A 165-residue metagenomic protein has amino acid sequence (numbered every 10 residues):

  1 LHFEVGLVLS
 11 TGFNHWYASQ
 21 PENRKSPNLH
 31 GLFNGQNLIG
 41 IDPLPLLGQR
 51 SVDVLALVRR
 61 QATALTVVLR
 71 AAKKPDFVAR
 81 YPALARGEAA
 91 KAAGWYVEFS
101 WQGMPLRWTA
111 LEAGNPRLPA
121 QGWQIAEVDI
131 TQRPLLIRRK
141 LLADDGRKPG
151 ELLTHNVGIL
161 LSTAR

Functional and structural regions predicted by a protein language model:
E4-L141, G146-T154: Acidic, glycine-rich catalytic/binding loops that coordinate metals and/or anionic ligands
P149-R165: Short, low-complexity, Pro/Ser/Thr/Gly-rich segments in the mature regions of secreted, periplasmic
